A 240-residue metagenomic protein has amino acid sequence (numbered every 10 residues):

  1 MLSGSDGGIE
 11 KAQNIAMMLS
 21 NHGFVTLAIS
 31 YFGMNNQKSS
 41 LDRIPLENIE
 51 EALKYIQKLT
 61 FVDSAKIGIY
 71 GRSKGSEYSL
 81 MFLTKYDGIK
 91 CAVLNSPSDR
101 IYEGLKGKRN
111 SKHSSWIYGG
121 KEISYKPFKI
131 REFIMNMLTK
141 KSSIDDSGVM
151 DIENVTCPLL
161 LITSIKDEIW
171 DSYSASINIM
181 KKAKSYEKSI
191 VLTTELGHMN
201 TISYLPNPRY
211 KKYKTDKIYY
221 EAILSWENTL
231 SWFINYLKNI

Functional and structural regions predicted by a protein language model:
M1-K38, E168-S172: Short substrate-entry loop that stabilizes the transition state in hydrolases
S39-T60, M81: Alpha/beta-hydrolase active-site loop
F61-S73: Alpha/beta-hydrolase fold nucleophile elbow
I69-G71, N95, I162: Short beta-strand immediately N-terminal to the catalytic nucleophile in serine-hydrolase-like folds
M81-M137: Hydrolase active-site cap/lid region
V155, L161-T163, D167: Short beta-strand/loop motif that positions the catalytic acidic residue of the alpha/beta-hydrolase fold
K166-W170, H198-M199: Acidic catalytic loop of the alpha/beta-hydrolase fold
I177-K181, S185-I240: C-terminal catalytic histidine-bearing segment of alpha/beta-hydrolase fold enzymes
